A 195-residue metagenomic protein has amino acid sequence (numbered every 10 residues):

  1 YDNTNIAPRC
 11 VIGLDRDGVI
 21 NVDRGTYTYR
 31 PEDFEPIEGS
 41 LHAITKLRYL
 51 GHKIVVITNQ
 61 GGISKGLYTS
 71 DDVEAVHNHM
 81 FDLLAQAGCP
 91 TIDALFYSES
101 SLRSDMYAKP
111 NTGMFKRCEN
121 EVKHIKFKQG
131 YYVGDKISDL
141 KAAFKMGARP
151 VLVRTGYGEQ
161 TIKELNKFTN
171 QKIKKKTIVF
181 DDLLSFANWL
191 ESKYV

Functional and structural regions predicted by a protein language model:
Y1-I6, D71-T91, L102-Y132, K136-V195: Asp-based, Mg2+/Mn2+-dependent phosphohydrolase catalytic module
Y1-V55: Active-site neighborhood of HAD-like aspartate-dependent phosphohydrolases
L14-R16, T58, V133-D135: Active-site flanking residues adjacent to catalytic metal/cofactor-binding acidic residues
V19, G62-I63, L67, D135 (+1 more regions): Gly/Ser/Thr-rich helix-start
N21-R24, N59-G61, C118-E119: A short alpha-helix capping/helix-coil boundary motif
R24-T28, G66-L67, E164: Short acidic, glycine/proline-rich loop/turn micro-motifs
S40, I44-H77, T91-S104, A143: Substrate-recognition element of Asp-dependent hydrolases with the DxDx(T/V) motif
